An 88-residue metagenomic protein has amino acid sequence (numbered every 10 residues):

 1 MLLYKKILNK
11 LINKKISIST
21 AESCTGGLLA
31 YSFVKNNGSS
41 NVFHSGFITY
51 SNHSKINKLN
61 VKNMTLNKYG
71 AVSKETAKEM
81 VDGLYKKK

Functional and structural regions predicted by a protein language model:
M1-K88: Short alpha-helical segments enriched in small residues
